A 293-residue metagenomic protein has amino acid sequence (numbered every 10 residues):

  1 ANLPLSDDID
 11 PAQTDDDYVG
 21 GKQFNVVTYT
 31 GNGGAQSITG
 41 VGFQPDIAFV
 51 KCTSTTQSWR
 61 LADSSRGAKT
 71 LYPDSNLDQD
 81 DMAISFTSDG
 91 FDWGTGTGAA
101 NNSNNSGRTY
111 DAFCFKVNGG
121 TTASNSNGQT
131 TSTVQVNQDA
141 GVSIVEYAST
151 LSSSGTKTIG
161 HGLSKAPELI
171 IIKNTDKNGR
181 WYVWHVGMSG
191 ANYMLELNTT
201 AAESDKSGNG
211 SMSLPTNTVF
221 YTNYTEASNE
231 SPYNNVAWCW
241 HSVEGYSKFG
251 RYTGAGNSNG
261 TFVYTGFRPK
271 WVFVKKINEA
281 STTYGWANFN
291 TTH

Functional and structural regions predicted by a protein language model:
A1-H293: Surface-exposed molecular-recognition determinants
